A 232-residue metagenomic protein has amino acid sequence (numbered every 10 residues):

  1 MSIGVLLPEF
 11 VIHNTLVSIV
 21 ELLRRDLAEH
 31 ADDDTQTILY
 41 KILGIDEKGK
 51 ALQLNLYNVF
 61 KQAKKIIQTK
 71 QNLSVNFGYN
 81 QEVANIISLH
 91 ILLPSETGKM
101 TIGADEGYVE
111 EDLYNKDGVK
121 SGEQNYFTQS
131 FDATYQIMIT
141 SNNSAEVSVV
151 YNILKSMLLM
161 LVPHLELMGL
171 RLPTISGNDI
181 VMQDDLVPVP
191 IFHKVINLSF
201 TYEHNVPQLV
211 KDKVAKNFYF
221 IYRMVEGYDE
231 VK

Functional and structural regions predicted by a protein language model:
M1-D112, Y222-K232: Small/polar-rich, solvent-exposed N-terminal microdomains that initiate assembly or binding
Q81, F127-Q129, P188-F192: A generic structural micro-feature
H90-L92, Q136-T140, N197-T201: Residue-level recognition of well-ordered beta-strand positions that form the cores of beta-sheet-rich folds across
Y108-S121, M138: A contiguous catalytic/ligand-binding core that recognizes phosphate-bearing ligands
K120-F127, D185: Short beta-strand/turn micro-motifs at beta-sheet edges
Y126-S141: Glycine-rich, often proline-containing surface loops adjacent to acidic residues and nearby aromatics that form
A145, V149-Q208: Acidic-leaning, charged glycine-interspersed low-complexity segments
V206-K232: Mixed-charge, glycine-accented linear interaction segment located at domain edges/termini
